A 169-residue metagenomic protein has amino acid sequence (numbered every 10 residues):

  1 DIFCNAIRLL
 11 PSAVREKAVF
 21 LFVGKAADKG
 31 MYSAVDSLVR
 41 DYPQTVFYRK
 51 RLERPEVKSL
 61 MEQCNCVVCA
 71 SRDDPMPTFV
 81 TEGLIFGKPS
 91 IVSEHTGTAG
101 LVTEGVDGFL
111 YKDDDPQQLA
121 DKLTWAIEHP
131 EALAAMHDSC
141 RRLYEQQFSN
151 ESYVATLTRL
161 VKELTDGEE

Functional and structural regions predicted by a protein language model:
D1-L9, G30: A conserved mid-protein helix/loop that constitutes part of the nucleotide-sugar donor-binding site
V19-S33, K50: Glycosyltransferase donor-sugar binding loop
S33-L52: Nucleotide-activated donor-binding/catalytic signature segment of Leloir-type glycosyltransferases, i.e., the conserved
R51, S59-C64: Short alpha-helical donor nucleotide-sugar binding micro-motif in glycosyltransferases
R72: Aromatic "clamp/platform" in nucleotide-sugar-dependent glycosyltransferases that forms part of the donor/acceptor
P89-V92: Short hydrophobic beta-strand element within catalytic cores of glycosyltransferases and related nucleotide-activated
E104-G105, F109-P116, W125-P130: Conserved acidic donor-binding segment of nucleotide-sugar-dependent glycosyltransferases
Q118, W125, A132-Q147, Y153: A short, well-ordered alpha-helix in the C-terminal region of glycosyltransferases
